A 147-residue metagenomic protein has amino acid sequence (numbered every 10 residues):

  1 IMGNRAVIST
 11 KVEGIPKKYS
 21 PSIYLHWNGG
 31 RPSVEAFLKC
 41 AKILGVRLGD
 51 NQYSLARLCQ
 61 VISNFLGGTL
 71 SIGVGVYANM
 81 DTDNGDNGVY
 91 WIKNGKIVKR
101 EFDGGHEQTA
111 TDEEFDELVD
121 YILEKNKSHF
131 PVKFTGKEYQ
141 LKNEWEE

Functional and structural regions predicted by a protein language model:
I1-V7, W27-S33: His-enriched metal-coordination microenvironments in redox/metal-binding proteins
M2-A6, Y19, N84-D86: Short, surface-exposed coil-to-beta transition loops
R5-T10, Y90: Short beta-strand scaffold segments in enzyme catalytic cores
K11-K18, I92-K96: Short acidic-glycine loop/turn motifs at beta-strand connectors
V12, N28, D103: A broadly conserved detector of short glycine/acidic/proline-rich loop/turn motifs that flank catalytic sites and bind
K18-G29: Catalytic Cys-His active-site segments of thiol-dependent hydrolases/isopeptidases
S33-C40: Cysteine protease-like catalytic core of ubiquitin/ubiquitin-like
A41-E147: Low-complexity intrinsically disordered segments
